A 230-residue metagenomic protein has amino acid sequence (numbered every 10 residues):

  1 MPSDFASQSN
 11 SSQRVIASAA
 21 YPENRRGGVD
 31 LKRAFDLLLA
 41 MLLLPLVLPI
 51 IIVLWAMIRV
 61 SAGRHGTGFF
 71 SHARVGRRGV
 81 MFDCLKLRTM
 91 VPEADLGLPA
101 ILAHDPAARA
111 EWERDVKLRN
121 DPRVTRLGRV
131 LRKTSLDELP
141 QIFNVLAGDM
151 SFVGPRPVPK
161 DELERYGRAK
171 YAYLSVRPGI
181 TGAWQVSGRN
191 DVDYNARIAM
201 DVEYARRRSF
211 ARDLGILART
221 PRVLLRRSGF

Functional and structural regions predicted by a protein language model:
M1-V47, A110-E113, Y171, Y204-R208 (+1 more regions): N-terminal hydrophobic signal-anchor/signal peptide
F5-A6, G68-P122, T181-A199: Short, glycine-rich, amphipathic interfacial segments at transmembrane boundaries or analogous
E23-L96, I216-F230: A hydrophobic, helix-centered structural microdomain
D30-R33, L46-P49, R123, S135-E138 (+1 more regions): An acidic site on a long C-lobe helix of protein kinase domains
F35-L38, P122-V124, I198-D201: Flexible glycine/proline-enriched surface loops and loop-helix/loop-strand junctions
P45-L48, T134-D137, V153, R189 (+1 more regions): Residue-level signal for short amphipathic helical patches enriched in basic/charged and nearby hydrophobic residues
E111-V176, I216, T220, L224: A short, structured surface patch at a secondary-structure boundary
P155-I216, T220, L224-F230: Cytosol-/stroma-facing membrane-proximal "stalk/adaptor" domains immediately downstream of transmembrane anchors
